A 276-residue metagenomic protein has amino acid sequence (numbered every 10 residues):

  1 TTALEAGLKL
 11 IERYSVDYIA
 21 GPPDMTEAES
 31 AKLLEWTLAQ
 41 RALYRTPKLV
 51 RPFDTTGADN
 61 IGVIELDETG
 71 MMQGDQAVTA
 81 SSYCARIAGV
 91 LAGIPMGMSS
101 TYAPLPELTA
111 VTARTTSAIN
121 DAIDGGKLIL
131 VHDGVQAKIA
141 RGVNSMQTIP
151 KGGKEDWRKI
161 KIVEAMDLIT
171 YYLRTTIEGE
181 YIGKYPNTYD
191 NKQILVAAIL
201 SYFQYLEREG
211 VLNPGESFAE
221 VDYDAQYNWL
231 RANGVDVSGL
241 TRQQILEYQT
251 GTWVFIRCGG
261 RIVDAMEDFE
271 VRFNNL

Functional and structural regions predicted by a protein language model:
T1-P104: Extracellular Cys-Trp
L91-A110, A118-L276: Structured, hydrophobic secondary-structure cores that serve as assembly/anchoring elements
